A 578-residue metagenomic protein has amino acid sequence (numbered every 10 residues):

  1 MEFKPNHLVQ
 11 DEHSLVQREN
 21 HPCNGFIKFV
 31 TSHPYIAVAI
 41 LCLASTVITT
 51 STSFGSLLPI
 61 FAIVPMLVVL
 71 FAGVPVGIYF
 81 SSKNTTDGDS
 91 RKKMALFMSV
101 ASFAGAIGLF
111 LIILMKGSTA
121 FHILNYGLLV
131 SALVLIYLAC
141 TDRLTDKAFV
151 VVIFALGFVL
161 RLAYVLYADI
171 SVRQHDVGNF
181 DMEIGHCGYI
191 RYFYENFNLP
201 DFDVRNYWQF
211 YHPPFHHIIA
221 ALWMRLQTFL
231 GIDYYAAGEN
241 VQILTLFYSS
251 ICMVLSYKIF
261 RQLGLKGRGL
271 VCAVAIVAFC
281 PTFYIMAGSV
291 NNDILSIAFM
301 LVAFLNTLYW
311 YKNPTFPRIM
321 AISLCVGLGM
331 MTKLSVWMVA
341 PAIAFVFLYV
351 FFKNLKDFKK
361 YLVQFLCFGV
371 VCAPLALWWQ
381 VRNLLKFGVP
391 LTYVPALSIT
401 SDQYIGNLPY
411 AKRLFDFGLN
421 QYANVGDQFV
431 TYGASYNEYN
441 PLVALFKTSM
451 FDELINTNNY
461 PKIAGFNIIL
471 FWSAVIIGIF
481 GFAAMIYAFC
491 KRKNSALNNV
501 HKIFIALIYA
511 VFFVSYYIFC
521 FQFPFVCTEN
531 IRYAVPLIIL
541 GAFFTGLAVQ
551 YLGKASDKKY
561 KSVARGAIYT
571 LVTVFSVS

Functional and structural regions predicted by a protein language model:
T49-L67, K116-G127, A236-Y248, V430-F513 (+1 more regions): Membrane-interface anchor segments at the N-terminal boundary of transmembrane helices in multi-pass membrane enzymes
V74, L255-K258, L295-K312, L324-V326 (+1 more regions): Specific aromatic-rich, kink-prone transmembrane helix
L109-I113, R318-L334: Membrane-interface alpha helices of multi-pass inner-membrane proteins
A139, Y309-K312, V339-V371: Perimembrane helix-loop-helix junctions
L162-Q174, N179-Y211, F215, R225-T228 (+1 more regions): Extracytosolic helix-loop segments that constitute the early lumenal/periplasmic catalytic or substrate-binding loops
I232-A236, I251, S256-F279, I297: Transmembrane-helix signature of polytopic, membrane-embedded enzymes that assemble or transfer cell-envelope glycans
Q262-G264, A303-A321, G329, F351-K353: Membrane-interface transmembrane helices that cradle and orient dolichyl/undecaprenyl
V363-F480: Membrane-lumen/periplasm interface segments of specific transmembrane helices in polyprenyl phosphate-linked
